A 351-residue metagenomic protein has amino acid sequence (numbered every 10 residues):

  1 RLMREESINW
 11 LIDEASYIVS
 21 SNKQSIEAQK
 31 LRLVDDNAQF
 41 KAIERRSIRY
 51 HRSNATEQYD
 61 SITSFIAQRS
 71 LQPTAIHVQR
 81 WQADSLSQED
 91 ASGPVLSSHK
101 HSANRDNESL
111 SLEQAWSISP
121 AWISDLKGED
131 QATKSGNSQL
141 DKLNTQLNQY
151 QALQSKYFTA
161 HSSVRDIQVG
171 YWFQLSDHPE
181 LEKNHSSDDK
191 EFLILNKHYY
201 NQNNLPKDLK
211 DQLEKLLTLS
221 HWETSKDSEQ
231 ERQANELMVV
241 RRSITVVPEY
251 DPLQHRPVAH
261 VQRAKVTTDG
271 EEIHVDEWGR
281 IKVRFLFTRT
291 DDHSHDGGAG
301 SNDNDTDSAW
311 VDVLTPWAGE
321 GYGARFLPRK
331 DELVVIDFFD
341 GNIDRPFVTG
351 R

Functional and structural regions predicted by a protein language model:
R1-R351: Amphipathic alpha-helical and helix-coil boundary elements used as assembly and membrane-proximal scaffolds
